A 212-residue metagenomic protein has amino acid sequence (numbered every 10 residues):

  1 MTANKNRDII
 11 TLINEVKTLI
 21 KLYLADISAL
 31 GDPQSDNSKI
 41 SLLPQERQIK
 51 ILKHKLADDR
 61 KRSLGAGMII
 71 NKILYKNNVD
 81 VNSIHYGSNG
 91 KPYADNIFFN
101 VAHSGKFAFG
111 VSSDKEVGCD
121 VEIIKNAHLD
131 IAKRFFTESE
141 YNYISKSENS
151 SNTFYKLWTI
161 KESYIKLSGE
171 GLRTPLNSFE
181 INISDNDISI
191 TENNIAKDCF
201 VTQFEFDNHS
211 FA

Functional and structural regions predicted by a protein language model:
T2-A212: Core catalytic alpha/beta fold that binds nucleotide/phospho-ligands
